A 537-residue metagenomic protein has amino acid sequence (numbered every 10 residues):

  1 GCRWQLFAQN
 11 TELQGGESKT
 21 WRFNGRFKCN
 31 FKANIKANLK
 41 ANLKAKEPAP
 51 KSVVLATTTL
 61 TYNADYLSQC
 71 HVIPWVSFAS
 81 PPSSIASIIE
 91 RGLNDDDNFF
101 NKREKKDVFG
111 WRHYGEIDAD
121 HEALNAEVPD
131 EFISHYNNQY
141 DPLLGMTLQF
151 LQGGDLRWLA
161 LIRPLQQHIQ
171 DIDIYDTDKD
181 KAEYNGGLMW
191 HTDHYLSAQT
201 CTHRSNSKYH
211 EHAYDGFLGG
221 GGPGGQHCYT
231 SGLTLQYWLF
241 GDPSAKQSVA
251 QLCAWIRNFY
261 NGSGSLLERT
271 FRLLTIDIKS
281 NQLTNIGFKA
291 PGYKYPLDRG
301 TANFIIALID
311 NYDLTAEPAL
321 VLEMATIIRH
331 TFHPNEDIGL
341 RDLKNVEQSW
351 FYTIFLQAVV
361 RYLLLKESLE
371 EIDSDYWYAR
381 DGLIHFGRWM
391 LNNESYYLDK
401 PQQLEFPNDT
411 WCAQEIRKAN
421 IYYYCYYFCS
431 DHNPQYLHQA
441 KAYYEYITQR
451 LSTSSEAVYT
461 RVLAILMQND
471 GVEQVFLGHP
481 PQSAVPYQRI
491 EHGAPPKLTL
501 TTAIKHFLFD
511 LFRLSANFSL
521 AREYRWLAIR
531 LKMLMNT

Functional and structural regions predicted by a protein language model:
G1-N30, K44-R388, S395, Y427 (+3 more regions): Catalytic cores of extracellular degradative/oxidative enzymes
F31, E317, S430-N433, T453 (+2 more regions): Intrinsic-disorder/low-complexity, polar/charged segments
R272, F476-T537: Membrane-proximal basic amphipathic "stem/tether" segments
N393, Y397-C429, K441-H492: Eukaryote-biased recognition of C-terminal alpha-helical segments
